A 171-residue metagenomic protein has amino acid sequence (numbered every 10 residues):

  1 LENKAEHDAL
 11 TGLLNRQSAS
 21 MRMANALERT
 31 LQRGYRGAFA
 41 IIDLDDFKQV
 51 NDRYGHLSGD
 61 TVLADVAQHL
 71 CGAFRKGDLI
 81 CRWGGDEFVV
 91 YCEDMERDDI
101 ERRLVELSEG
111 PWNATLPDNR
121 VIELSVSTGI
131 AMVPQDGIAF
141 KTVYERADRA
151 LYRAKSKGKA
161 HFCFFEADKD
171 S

Functional and structural regions predicted by a protein language model:
E2-E6, G12-A38, D45-R75, C81-G85 (+4 more regions): Conserved long alpha-helical elements within nucleotide-processing catalytic cores of c-di-GMP signaling and class III
A5-D8, D45, Q49, E109-P111 (+2 more regions): Residue-level signal for pocket-adjacent positions within structured domains
L13, I41, E123-S125: Short aromatic/basic micro-patch
G34, F74, T115-D118, G137: Residues at alpha-helix boundaries and short interhelical turns
F39, F88, V126-I130: A structural signal for short, well-ordered beta-strand segments
I80, R120, S127-K157, C163-S171: Cyclic nucleotide signaling catalytic output domains
R82, R97, E109-S127, K155: Catalytic core regions of nucleotide second-messenger enzymes
